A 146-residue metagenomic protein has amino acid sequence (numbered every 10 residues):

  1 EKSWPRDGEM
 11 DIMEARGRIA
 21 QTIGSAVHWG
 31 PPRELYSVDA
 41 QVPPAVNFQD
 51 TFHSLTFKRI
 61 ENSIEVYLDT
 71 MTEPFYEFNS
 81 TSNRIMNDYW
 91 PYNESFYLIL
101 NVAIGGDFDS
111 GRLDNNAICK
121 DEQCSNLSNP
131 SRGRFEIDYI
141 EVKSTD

Functional and structural regions predicted by a protein language model:
E1-D146: GH16 jelly-roll
